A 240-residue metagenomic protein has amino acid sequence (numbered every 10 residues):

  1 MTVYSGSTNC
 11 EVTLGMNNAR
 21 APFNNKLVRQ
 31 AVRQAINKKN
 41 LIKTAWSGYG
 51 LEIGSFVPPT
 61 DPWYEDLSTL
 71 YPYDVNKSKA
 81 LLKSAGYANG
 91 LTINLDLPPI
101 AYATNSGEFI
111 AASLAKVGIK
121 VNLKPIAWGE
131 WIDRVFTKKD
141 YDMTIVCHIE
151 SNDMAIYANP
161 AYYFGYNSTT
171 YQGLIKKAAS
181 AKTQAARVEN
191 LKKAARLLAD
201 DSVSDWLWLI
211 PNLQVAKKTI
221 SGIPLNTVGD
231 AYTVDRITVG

Functional and structural regions predicted by a protein language model:
G6-A31, T44, N159-A161, I175-K176 (+1 more regions): A bilobed periplasmic-binding-protein/Venus flytrap-type ligand-binding module shared by bacterial periplasmic
A19-V28, L70-Y71, A88, S180-A181: Short helix-loop capping/hinge motifs at secondary-structure junctions, enriched in acidic/polar residues
K26, V75-N94: Immediate post-signal peptide segment of exported/extracytoplasmic ligand-binding proteins
R33-W63, Y102-A111, I132-G240: Detector for C-terminal structural segments
T44-A45, S68, N94-A101: Short beta-strand->loop
V75-L81, L97-I110: Bilobed "Venus flytrap"/periplasmic-binding protein-like clamshell domains and structurally analogous long
A88-L95, A112-I126: A local structural motif
P99-A101, L123-D133: Short helix-initiation/N-cap motifs at beta->coil->alpha
